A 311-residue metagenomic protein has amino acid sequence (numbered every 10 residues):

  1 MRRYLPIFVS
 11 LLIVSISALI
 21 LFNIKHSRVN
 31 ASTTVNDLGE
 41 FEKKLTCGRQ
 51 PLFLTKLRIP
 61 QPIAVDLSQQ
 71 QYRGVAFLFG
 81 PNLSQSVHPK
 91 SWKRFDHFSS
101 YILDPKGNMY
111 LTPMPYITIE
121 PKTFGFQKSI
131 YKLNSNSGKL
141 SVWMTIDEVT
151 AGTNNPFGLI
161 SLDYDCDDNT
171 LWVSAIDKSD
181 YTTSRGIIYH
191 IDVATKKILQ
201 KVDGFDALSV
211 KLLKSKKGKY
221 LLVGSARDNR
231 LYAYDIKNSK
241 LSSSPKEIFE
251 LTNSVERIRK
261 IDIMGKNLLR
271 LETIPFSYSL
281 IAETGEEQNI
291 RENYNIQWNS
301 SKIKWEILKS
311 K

Functional and structural regions predicted by a protein language model:
L38-A76, W92-G107: Beta-strand-rich domains and repeat architectures in extracellular enzymes and scaffolds, especially beta-propellers
K44-T55, F95-I102, N154-L162, G204-K214 (+2 more regions): Repeated scaffold domains used in trafficking and secretory/extracellular systems, primarily beta-propellers
P60-W92, T118-Q127, K132-N134: Beta-propeller domains
L67-Q70, M114-Y116, I176-K178, T183 (+3 more regions): Short loop/turn segments immediately following the C-termini of beta-strands
Q69-Y72, E120-Q127, S179-R185, A226-R227 (+2 more regions): Short, solvent-exposed loop/turn segments at conserved positions within beta-propeller repeat blades
A76-F77, G125-G138, R185-A194, G285-K302: Beta-propeller blade signature
L78-R94, S137-F157, V202-L208, S244-R257 (+1 more regions): Surface-exposed loop and turn segments in beta-propeller and other repeat-based domains that flank or scaffold
K106-N108, D167-N169, K217-Y220, K266-L268: Short coil/turn segments that connect the beta-strands within blades of beta-propeller domains
